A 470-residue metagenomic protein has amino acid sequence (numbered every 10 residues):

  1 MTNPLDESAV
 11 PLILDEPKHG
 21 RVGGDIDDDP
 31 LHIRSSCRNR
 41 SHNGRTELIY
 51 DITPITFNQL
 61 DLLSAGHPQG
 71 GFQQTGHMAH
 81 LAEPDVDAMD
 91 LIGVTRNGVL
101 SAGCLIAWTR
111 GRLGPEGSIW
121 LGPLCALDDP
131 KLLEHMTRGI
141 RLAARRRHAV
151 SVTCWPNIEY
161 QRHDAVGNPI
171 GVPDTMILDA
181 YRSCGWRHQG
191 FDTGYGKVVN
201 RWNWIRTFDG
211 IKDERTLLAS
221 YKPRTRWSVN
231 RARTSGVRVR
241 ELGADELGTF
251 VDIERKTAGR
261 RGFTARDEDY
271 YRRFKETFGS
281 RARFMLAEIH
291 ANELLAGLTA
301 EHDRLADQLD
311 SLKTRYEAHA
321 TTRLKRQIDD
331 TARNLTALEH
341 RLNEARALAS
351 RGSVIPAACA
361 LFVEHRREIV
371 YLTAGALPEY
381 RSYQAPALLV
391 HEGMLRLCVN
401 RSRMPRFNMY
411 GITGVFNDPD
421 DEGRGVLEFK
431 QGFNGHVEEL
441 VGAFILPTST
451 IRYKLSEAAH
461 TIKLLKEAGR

Functional and structural regions predicted by a protein language model:
T2-L5, I13-L14: Low-complexity, glycine/proline/serine-enriched flexible coil segments that act as short hinges or interruptions within
N3, D25-H32, N39-H42: Intrinsic-disorder-associated, low-complexity terminal segments enriched in Asp/Asn/His/Tyr and depleted of Lys/Arg
P11-P30: Short, intrinsically disordered low-complexity segments enriched in Ser/Thr with adjacent Pro
L12, L31-C37, R96, R110-L113 (+6 more regions): Intrinsically disordered, low-complexity, positively biased terminal segments
R34-I49, T53-F57, A79-L81, V166-I211 (+1 more regions): Active-site/acyl-donor-binding loops of N-acyltransferases
T53-N97, S101-L113, H188-G196, D209-K212 (+1 more regions): A conserved beta-strand-loop-helix scaffold within acyl/acetyltransferase catalytic domains
G114-G196, I355-A358, E364-F433: Acyl-donor binding region in acyl/amide transferases
